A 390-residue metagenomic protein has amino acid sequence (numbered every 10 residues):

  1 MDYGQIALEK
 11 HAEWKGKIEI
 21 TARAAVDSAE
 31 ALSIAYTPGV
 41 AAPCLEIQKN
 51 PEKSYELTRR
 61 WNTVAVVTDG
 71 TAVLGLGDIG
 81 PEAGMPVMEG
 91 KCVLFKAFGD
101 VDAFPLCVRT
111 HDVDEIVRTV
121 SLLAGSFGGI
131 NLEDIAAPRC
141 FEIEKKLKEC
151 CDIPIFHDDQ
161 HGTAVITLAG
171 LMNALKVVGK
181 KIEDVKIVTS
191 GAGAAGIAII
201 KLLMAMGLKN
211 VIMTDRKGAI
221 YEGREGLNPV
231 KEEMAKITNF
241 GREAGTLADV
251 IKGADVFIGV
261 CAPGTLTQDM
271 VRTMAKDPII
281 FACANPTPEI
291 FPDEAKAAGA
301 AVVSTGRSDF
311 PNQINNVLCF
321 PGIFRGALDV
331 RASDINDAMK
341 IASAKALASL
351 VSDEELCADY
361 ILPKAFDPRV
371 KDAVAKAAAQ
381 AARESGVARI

Functional and structural regions predicted by a protein language model:
M1-I155, A375, Q380-A381, S385-R389: N-terminal ligand-binding/catalytic initiation module
A12, Y55-R60, K96-A97, L122-A124 (+8 more regions): Solvent-exposed alpha-helices and their adjacent loops that cap or buttress functional pockets in soluble metabolic
D69-T71, I79, V108-R109, D134-C140 (+5 more regions): Short, ordered loop/turn segments at secondary-structure junctions
L74, I79-G99, H157, H161 (+1 more regions): Glycine-rich phosphate/diphosphate-binding loop of Rossmann-like nucleotide-binding domains
P105, N131-D134, I155-D158, T189 (+5 more regions): General beta-strand structural signal in soluble alpha/beta enzymes
D158, V178-K180, A282-I390: Adenosine-phosphate binding glycine-rich loop
E232-A301, R307-D309: Rossmann-like adenosine-cofactor binding region
